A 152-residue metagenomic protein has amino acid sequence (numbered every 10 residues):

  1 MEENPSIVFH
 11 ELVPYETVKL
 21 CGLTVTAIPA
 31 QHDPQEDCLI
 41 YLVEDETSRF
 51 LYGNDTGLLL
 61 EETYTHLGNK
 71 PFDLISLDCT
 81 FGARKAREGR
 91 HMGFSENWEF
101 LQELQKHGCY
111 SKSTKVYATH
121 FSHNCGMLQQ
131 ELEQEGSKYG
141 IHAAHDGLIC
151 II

Functional and structural regions predicted by a protein language model:
M1-E2, A30-D33, L132: Short, solvent-exposed secondary-structure boundary motifs
M1-H10: Active-site HxH/HxHxD metal-binding segment of metal-dependent hydrolases
F9-T63, L148-I152: Core dinuclear metal-dependent hydrolase active-site scaffold
L58-L148: Cap/insert and terminal regions of metallo-dependent hydrolase folds
